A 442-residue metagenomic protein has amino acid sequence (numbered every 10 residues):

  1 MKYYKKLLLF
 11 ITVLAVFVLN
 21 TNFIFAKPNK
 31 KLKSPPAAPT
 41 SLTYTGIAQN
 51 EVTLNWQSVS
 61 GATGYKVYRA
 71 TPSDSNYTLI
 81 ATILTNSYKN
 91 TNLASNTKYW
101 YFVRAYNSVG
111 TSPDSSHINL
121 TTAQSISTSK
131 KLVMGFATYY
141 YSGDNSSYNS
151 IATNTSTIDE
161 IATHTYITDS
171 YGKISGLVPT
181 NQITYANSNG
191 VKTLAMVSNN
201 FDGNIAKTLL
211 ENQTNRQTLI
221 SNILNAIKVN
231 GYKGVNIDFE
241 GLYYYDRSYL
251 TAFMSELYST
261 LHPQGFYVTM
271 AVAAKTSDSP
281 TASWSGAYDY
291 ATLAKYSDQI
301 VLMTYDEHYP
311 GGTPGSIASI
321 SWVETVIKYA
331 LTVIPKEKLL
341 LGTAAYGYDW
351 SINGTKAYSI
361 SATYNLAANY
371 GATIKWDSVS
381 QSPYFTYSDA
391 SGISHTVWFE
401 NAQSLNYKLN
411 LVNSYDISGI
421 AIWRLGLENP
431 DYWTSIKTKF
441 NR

Functional and structural regions predicted by a protein language model:
Y3-K27: Sec-dependent N-terminal signal peptides of Gram-positive bacterial secreted proteins and lipoproteins
P28-G61, S95, S108-S127: Pro/Thr/Ser/Gly-rich low-complexity, intrinsically disordered linker/stalk tracts
K66-S95, S108-I118: Recognizes extended acidic, P/S/T-rich segments that occur within or adjacent to Ig-like beta-sandwich modules
S125-N222: Glycan-recognition patch characteristic of GH18 chitinases/ENGases and related GlcNAc/peptidoglycan-binding proteins
I161, I237, I300, L341 (+2 more regions): Conserved, mostly hydrophobic/aromatic
Y171-K173, Y244-Y370: Substrate-binding surface in catalytic domains of secreted glycosidases
K338, T343-L411, K437-R442: Glycan-binding loop/region signatures in secreted carbohydrate-active enzymes
